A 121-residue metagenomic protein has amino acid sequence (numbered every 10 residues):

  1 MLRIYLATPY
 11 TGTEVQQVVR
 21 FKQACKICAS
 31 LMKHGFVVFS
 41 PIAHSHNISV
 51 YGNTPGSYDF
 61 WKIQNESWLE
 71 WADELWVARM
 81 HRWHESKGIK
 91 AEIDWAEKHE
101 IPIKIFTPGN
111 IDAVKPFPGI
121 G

Functional and structural regions predicted by a protein language model:
M1-G121: Catalytic phosphate/metal-binding cores of nucleic-acid and nucleotide-processing enzymes, i.e., regions that mediate
